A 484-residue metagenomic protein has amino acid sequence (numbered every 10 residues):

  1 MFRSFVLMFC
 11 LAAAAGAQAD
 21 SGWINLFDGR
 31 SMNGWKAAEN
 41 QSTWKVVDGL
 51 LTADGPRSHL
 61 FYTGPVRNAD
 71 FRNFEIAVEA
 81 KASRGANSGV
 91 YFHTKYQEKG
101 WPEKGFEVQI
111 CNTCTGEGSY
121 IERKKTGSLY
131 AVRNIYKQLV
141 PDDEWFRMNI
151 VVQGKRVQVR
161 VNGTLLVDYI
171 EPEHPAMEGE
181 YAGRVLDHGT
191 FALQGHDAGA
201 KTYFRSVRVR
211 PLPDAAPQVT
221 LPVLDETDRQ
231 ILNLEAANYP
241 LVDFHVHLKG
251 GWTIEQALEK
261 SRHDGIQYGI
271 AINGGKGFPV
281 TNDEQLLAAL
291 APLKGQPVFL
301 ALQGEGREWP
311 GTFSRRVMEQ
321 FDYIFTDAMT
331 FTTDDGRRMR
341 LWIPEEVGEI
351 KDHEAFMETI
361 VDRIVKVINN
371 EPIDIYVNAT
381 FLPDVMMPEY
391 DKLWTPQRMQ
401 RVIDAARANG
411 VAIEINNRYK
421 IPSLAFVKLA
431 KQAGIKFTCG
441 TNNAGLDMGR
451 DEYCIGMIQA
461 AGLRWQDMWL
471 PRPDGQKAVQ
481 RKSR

Functional and structural regions predicted by a protein language model:
M1-M8: Sec-dependent signal peptide recognition, specifically the positively charged N-region followed immediately by
F9-A17: Hydrophobic h-region of N-terminal signal peptides that target proteins for export in Gram-negative bacteria
Q18-D225: Carbohydrate-interacting regions of secretory-pathway proteins
V223-A237, Y390-R484: Charged catalytic cores and adjacent phosphate/nucleic-acid-binding surfaces used for phosphate/nucleic-acid chemistry
V223-E308, P383-K392, R401-V402, G440 (+1 more regions): An N-terminally biased module of ancient metal coordination in phosphate/nucleic-acid-related enzymes
H245, I324, N378, I413 (+1 more regions): Conserved, mostly hydrophobic/aromatic
N282-A408, L463: Extended substrate/RNA-proximal surfaces in nucleic-acid metabolism proteins
